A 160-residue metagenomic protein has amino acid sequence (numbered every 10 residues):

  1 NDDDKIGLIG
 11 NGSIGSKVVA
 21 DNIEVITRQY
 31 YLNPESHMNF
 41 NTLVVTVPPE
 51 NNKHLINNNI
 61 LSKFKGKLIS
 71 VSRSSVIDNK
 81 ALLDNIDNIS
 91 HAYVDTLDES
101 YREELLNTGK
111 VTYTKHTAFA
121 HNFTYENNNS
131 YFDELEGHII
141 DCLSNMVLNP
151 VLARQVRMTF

Functional and structural regions predicted by a protein language model:
N1-N22: Glycine-rich adenosine-cofactor-binding loop
D4, I23, G66, S90 (+1 more regions): A structural micro-motif
I9, D21-H37: NAD(P)-binding Rossmann-fold cofactor-contacting core
N11, R28-Q29, T96, H116: Fold-independent oxyanion-binding glycine-rich loops and adjacent beta-strand/coil segments at enzyme active sites
S13-I14, V18, S75-I77, E99-Y101 (+1 more regions): Active-site environment of divalent metal-dependent phosphoester hydrolases
Y30-L105: Rossmann-like adenosine-cofactor binding region
H91, T96-F160: C-terminal helix-to-coil terminal segments
